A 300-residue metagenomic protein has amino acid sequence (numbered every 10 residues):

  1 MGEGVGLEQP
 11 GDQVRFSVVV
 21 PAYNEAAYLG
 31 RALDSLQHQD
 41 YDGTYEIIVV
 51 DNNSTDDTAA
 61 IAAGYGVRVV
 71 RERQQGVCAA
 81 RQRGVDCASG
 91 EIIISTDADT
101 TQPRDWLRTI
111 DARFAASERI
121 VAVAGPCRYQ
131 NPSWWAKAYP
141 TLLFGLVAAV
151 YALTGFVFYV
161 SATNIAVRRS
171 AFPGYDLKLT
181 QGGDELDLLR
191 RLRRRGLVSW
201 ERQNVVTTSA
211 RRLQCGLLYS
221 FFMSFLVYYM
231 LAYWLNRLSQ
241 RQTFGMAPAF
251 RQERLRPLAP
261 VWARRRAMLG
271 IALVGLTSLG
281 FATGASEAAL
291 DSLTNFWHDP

Functional and structural regions predicted by a protein language model:
M1-S35: N-proximal low-complexity "stem/linker" segments adjacent to membrane-targeting elements
D34-T44: Short, acidic, metal-binding catalytic loop of nucleotide-sugar glycosyltransferases
S35, D51-A59, T100: A conserved acidic beta->alpha catalytic loop
E72-A88: Glycine-rich, basic loop-to-helix element that forms the pyrophosphate-binding segment of sugar-nucleotide handling
I93: Short aromatic/hydrophobic "clamp" motif used to bind/position activated sugar donors
D105-W135: Conserved donor NDP-sugar-binding/catalytic core segment of glycosyltransferases
Y129-K137, A148-A166: A recurrent flexible, glycine/aromatic-enriched loop bordering the glycosyltransferase active site that acts as
Q181-L188: Acidic donor-binding loop at a coil-to-helix junction in glycosyltransferase catalytic cores that engages
